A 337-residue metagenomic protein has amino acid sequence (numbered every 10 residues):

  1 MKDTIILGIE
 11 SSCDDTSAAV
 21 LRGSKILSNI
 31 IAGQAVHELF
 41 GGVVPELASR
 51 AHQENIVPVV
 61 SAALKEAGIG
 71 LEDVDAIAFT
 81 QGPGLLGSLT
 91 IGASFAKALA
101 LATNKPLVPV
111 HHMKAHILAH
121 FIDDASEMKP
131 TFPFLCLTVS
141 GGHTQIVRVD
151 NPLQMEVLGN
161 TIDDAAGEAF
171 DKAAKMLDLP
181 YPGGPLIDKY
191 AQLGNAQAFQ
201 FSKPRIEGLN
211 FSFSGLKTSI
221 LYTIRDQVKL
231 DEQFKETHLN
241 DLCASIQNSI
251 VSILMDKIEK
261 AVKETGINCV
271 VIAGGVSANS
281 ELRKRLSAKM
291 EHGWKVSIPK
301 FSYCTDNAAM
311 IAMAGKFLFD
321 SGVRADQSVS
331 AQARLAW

Functional and structural regions predicted by a protein language model:
M1-K2, V110-F134, A314: Conserved phosphate-binding catalytic cores of ATP/NTP-utilizing and phosphoryl-transfer enzymes
D3-P83, H112, H116: N-terminal beta-alpha supersecondary unit
T16-L21, C136-T138, T144-R148: Short beta-strand scaffold segments in enzyme catalytic cores
G70, D188-V270, N279-A288, W294 (+1 more regions): A contiguous, well-structured pocket-lining segment that forms one wall/lid of small-molecule binding clefts in soluble
F79-T103, I122-D123, S280-K289: Short Gly/Thr/Asp-enriched flexible loops that form oxyanion-binding sites at enzyme active sites
P109-V110, V270, S287-I311: Conserved phosphate-binding/catalytic loops in two-lobed NTP-binding clefts
H111, D150-N195, K217-T218, Y222-D226: Glycine-rich phosphate-binding loop plus the immediately following alpha-helix
H116-I117, P299-W337: Glycine-rich phosphate-binding/hydrolytic loop that grips phosphoryl groups
